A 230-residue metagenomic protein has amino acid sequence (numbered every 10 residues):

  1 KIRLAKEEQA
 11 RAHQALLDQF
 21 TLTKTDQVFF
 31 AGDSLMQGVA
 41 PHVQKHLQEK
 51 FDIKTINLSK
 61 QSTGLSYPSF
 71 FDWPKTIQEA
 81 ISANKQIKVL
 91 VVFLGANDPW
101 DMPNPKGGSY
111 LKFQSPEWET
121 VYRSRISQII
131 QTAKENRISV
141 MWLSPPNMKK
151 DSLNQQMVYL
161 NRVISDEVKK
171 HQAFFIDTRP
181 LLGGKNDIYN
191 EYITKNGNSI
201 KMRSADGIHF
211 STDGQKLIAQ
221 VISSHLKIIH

Functional and structural regions predicted by a protein language model:
K1-Q27: N-terminal secretory targeting modules
Q19-P116: Conserved SGNH/GDSL esterase-like catalytic core that processes O-acyl groups on lipids and polysaccharides
L35, V39, V43, W73-I77 (+8 more regions): Stable alpha-helical elements in mature extracytoplasmic
L94-P99, P103, S127-R162: Active-site segments of SGNH/GDSL-like serine hydrolases that catalyze O-acetyl group transfer/hydrolysis on lipids
L111-Y122, R203-I208: A short acidic, glycine-rich active-site loop that binds or catalyzes chemistry on phosphate/adenosine moieties
N147-H230: Catalytic His-Asp segment of secreted/periplasmic serine-dependent ester chemistry enzymes
